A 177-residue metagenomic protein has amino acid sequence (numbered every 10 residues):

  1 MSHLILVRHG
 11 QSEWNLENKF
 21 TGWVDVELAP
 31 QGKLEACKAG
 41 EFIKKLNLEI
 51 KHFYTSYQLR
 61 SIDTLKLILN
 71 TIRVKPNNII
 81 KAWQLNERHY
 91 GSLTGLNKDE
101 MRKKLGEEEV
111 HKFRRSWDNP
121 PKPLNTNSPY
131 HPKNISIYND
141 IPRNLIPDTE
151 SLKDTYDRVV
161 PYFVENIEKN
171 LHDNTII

Functional and structural regions predicted by a protein language model:
H3-H9: Short, hydrophobic/glycine-enriched beta-strand segments
L4, I62-D63, N70-P76, K153 (+1 more regions): Active-site-adjacent alpha-helix immediately C-terminal to a catalytic or transition-state-stabilizing loop
Q11-V26: Glycine-rich N-terminal loop/short-helix segment of MobA-like nucleotidyltransferase
E13-E17, P123, S136: Short acidic/His/Gly/Ser-rich catalytic and metal-binding motifs that mark active-site loops of diverse hydrolases
G22-K38: Short catalytic helix/loop segments, enriched in acidic residues and glycine and frequently bearing histidine
A29, K33, Y54, Q58 (+2 more regions): Amphipathic, non-transmembrane alpha-helical scaffold segments
A39-P132, Y138-D140, T149, V164-E165: Phosphate-coordination/substrate-recognition cap region in phosphate-metabolizing enzymes
I141-Y156: Surface-exposed cleft-lining segments at the edges of enzyme active sites
